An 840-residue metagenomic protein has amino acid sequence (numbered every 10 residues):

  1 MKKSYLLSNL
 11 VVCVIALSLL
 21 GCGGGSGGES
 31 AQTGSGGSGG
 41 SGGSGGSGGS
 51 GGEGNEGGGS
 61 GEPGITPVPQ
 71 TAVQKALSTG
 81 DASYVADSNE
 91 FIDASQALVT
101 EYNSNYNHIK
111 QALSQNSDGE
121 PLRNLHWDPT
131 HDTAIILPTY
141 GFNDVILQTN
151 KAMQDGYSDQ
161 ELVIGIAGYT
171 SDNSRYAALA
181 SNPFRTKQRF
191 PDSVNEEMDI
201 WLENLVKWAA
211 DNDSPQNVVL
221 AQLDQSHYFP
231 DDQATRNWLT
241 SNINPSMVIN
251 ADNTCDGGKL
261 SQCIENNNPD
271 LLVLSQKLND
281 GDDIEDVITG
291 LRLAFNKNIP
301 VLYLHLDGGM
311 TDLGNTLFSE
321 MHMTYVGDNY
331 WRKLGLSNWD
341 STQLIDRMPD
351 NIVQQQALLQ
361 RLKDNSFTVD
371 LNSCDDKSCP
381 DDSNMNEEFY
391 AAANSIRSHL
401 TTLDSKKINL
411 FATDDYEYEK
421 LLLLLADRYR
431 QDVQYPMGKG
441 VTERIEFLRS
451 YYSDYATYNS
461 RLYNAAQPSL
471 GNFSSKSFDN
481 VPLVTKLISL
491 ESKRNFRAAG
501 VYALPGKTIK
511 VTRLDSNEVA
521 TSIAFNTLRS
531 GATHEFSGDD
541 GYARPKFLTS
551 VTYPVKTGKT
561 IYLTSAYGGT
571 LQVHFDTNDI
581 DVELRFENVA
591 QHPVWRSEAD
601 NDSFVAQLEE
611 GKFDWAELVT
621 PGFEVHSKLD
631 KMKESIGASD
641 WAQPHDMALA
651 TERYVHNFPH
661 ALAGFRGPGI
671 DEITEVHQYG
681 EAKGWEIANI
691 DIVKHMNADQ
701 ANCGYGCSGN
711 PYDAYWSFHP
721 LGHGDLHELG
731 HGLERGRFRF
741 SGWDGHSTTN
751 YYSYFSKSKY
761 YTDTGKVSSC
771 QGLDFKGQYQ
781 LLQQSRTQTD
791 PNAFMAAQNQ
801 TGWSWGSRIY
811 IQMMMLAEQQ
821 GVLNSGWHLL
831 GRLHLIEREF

Functional and structural regions predicted by a protein language model:
M1-V11: Bacterial N-terminal signal peptides that target proteins for export
K2, L17-T71: Bacterial Sec-dependent N-terminal signal peptides
Q74-N173, D232-N242, Y330-V369: Catalytic beta-strand/loop cores that center a nucleophilic Ser/Cys/Thr and support acyl-enzyme chemistry
L77-S78, D132-F142, T149-E161, A221-E320 (+1 more regions): Helical hinge/lid and interdomain linker segments adjacent to catalytic or ligand-binding clefts that mediate domain
L362-N472, I809-F840: Pan-zinc metallopeptidase signature
S453-P593: Beta-strand-enriched, solvent-exposed domains that form extended recognition/catalytic surfaces
G569-T570, F575-E624, K631: Exposed low-complexity, polar/acidic, P/S/T/G-rich flexible segments that act as propeptides, protease-susceptible
F604-Q819, L830-L833, F840: Catalytic cores of extracellular degradative/oxidative enzymes
